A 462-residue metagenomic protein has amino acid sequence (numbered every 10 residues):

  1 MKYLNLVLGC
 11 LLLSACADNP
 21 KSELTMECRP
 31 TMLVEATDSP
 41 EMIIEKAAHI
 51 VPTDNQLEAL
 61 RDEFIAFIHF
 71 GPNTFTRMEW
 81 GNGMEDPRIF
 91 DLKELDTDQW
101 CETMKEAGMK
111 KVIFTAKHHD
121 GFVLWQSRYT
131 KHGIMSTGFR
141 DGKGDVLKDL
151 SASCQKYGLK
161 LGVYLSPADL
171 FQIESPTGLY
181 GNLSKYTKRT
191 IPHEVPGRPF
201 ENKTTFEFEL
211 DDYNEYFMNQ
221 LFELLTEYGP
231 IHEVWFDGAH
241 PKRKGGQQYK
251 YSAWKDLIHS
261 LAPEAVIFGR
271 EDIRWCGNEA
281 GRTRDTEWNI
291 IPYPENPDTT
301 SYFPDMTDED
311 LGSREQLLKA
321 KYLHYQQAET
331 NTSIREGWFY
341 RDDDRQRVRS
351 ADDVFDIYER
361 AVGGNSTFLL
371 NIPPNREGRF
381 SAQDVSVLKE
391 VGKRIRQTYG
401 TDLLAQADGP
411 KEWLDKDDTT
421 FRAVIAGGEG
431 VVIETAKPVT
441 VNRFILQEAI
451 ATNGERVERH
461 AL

Functional and structural regions predicted by a protein language model:
K2-G9: Sec-dependent signal peptide recognition, specifically the positively charged N-region followed immediately by
S14-A15: C-terminal motif of bacterial Sec signal peptides marking the signal peptidase cleavage site
K21-G427, V431-H460: Mature catalytic domains of secreted/periplasmic carbohydrate-active enzymes
